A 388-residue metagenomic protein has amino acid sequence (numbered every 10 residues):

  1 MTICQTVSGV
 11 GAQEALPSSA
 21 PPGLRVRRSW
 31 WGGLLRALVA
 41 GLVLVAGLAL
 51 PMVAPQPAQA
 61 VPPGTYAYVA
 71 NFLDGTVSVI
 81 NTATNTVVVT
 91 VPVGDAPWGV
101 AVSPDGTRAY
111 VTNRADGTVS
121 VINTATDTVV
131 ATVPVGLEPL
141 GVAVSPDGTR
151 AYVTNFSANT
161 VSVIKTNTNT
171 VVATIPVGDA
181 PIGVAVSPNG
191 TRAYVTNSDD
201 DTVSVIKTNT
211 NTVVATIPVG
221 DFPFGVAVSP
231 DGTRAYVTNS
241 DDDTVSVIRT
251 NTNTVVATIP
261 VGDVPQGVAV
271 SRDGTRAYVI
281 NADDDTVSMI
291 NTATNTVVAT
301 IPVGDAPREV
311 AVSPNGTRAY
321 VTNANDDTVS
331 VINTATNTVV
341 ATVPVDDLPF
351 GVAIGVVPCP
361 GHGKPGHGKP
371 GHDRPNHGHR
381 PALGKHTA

Functional and structural regions predicted by a protein language model:
M1-W31: N-terminal secretory signal peptides that target proteins for export/translocation
Q5, L38, L42-K364, K369 (+2 more regions): Predominantly soluble domains enriched in secretory-pathway, periplasmic, or organellar proteins
